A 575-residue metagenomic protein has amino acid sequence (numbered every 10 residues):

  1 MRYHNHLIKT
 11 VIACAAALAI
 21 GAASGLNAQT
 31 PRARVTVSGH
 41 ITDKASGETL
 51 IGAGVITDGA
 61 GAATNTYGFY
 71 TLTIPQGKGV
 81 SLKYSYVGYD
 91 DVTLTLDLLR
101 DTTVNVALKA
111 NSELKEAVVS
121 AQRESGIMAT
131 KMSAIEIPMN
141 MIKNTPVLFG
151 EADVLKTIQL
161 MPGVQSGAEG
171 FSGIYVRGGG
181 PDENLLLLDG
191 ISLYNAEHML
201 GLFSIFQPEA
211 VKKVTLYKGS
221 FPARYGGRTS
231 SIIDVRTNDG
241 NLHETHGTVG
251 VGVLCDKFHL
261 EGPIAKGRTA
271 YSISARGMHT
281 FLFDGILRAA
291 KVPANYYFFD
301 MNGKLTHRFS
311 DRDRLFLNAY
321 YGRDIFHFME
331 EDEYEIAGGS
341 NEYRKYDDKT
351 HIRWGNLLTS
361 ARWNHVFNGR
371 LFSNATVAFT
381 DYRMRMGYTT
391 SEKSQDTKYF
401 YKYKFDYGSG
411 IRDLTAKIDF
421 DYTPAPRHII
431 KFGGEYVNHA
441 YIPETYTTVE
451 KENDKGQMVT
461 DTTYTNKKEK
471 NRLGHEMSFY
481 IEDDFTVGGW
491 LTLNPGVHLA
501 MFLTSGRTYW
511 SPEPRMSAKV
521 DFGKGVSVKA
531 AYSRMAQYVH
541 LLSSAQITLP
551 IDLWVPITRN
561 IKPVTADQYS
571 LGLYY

Functional and structural regions predicted by a protein language model:
T30-R34, H40-E48, A53-D58, S85-Y89 (+3 more regions): Short, acidic, small-residue-rich periplasmic hinge/interaction motif at the N-terminus of Gram-negative outer-membrane
A60-F69: Short, acidic Ser/Thr/Gly-rich low-complexity loop/linker segments typical of extracellular and cell-surface proteins
D90, S120, S125-D182, L187-F221 (+1 more regions): Periplasmic N-terminal accessory/gating domains of Gram-negative outer-membrane beta-barrel systems
V104-V106, L160-M161, I205-T248, K257-H259 (+1 more regions): A beta-strand signature from Gram-negative outer-membrane beta-barrel systems, especially the internal plug domain
Q159, R344-W363, K468-R472, A536-Y575: Outer-membrane beta-barrel signature, preferentially recognizing the C-terminal barrel domain of Gram-negative
S220, V253-C255, I264-K266, G277-F281 (+6 more regions): Transmembrane beta-strands of outer-membrane beta-barrel pores
L242-H243, A265-I352, M384, Y388: Periplasmic-side early beta-strands and strand-to-turn transitions of outer-membrane beta-barrels
T306-D324, T350-S505: Face-selective signature of the C-terminal outer-membrane beta-barrel domain
